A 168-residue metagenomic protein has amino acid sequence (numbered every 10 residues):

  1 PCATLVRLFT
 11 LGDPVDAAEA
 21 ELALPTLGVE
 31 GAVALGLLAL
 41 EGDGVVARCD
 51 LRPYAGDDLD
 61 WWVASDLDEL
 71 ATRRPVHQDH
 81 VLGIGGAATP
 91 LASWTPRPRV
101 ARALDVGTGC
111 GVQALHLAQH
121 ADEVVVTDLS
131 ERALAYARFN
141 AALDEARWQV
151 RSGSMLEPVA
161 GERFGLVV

Functional and structural regions predicted by a protein language model:
P1-A71: N-terminal auxiliary segments of SAM/dcSAM-dependent transferases
L8, G44, P75-H77, W148 (+1 more regions): Preference for short coil/turn "hinge" residues that link or interrupt alpha-helices
T10, V81, V124: Short, flexible active-site loop motifs that bind/organize anionic cofactors or intermediates
L37, D79-H80, A141, V167: General N-terminal targeting signals
E41-A103, C110, L115-H116: SAM-dependent Rossmann-like transferase core, predominantly class I methyltransferases with a strong bias toward
G85-V159, V167-V168: Conserved SAM/SAH cofactor-binding pocket of Class I
